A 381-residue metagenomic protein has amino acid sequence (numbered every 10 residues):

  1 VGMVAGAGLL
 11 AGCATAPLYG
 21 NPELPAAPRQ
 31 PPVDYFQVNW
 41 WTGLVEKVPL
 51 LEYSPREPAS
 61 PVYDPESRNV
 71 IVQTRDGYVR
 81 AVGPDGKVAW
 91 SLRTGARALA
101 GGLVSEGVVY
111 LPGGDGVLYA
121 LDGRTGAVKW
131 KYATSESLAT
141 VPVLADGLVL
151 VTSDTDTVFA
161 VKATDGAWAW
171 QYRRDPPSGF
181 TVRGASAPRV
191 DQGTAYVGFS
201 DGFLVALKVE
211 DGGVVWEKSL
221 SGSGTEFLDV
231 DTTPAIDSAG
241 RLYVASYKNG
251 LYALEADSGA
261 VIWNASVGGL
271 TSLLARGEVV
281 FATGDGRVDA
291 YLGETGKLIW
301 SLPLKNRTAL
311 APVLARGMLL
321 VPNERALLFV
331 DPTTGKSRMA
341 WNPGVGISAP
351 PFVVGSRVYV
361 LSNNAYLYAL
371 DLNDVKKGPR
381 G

Functional and structural regions predicted by a protein language model:
V1-M3, G212: N-terminal export leaders
L10-G12: C-terminal motif of bacterial Sec signal peptides marking the signal peptidase cleavage site
P17-Y63, A89-S105, V128-D146, W168-Q192 (+6 more regions): Extracytoplasmic beta-rich repeat domains
N69-I71, V109-L111, V149-V151, F159 (+5 more regions): Conserved beta-propeller blade signature
T74, G113-G114, S153-D154, F199-S200 (+5 more regions): Structural signature of WD-repeat beta-propellers
G83-K87, D122-T125, K162-G166, K208-G212 (+4 more regions): Short loop/turn segments that connect beta-strands within beta-propeller blades
M318, P322-A365, L372-R380: C-terminal closing repeat unit and adjoining cap/tail of repeat-based domains
